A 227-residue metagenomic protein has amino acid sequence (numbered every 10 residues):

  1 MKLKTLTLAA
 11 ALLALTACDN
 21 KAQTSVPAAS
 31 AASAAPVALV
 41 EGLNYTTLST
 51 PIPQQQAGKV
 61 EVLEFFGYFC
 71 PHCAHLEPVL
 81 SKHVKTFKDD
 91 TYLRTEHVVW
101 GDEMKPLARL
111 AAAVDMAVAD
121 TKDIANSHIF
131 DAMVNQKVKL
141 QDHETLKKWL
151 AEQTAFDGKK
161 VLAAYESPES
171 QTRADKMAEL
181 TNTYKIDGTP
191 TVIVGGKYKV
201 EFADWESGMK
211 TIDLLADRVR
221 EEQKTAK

Functional and structural regions predicted by a protein language model:
K2-D102, A178, R220-K227: Extracytoplasmic thiol/disulfide redox context detector
T5, N20-A22, E152-K227: C-terminal cap of thioredoxin/glutaredoxin-like
Y68, T95-V98, V134, L162-Y165 (+1 more regions): Conserved short-loop catalytic and cofactor-binding motifs
C73, E103-M104, V200-A203: Extracytoplasmic/secreted cell-surface and envelope-processing proteins
H75-K147, R218: Structural alpha/beta surface segment adjacent to cysteine/selenocysteine redox centers across thiol/disulfide enzymes
